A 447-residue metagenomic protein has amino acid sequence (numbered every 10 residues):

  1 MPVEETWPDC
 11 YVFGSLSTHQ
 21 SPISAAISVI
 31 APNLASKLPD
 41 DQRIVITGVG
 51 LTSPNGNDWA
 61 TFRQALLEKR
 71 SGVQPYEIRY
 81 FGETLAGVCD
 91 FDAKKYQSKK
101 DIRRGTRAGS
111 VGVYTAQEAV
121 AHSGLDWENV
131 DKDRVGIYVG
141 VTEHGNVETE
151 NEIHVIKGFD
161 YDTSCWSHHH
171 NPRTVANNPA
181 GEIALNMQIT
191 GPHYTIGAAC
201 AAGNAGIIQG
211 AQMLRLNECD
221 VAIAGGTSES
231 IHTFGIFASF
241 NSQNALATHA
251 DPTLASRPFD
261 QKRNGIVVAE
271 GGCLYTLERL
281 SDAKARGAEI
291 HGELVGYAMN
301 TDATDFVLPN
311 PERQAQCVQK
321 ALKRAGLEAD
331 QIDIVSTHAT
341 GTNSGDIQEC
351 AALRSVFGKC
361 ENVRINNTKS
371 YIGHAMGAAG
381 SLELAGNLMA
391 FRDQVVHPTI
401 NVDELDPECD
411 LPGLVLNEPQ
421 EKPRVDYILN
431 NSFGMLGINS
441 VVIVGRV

Functional and structural regions predicted by a protein language model:
W7, F13-L16, A26-D101, S123 (+3 more regions): ACP-dependent fatty acid/polyketide chain-elongation machinery
A26-I46, E128-K132, A325-Q331, D410-V447: Flexible, low-complexity linker/loop segments at domain and module junctions
R43-T47, R70-P75, D251-A325, D333-I334: Condensing-enzyme catalytic core mediating Claisen C-C bond formation in acyl metabolism
V45-I46, L67-T195, T227-F237, A329-G345: Conserved beta-ketoacyl condensing-enzyme motif
G112-L125, A176-M187, H193-T227, V267-A288 (+2 more regions): Active-site-proximal alpha-helical scaffold in enzymes
G158-S167, I208, Q212, L216 (+4 more regions): Glycine-/small-residue-rich "gating" segment that lines the acyl/pantetheine channel and substrate pocket
E218-N264, Y297-P311, A339-D346, E361-G413: Acyl-CoA/ACP chain-elongation machinery
P309, Q314-I334, A339-C360: A glycine- and small/hydrophobic-rich beta-loop-beta segment that serves as a flexible "lid/hinge" or phosphate-binding
